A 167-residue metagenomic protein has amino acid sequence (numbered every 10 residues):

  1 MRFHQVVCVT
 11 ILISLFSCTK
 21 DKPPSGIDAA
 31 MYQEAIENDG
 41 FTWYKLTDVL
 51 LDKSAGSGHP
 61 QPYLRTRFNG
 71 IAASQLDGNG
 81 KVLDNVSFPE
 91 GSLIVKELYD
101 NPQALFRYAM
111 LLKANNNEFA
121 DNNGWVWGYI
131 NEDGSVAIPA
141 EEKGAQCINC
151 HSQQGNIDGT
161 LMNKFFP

Functional and structural regions predicted by a protein language model:
M1-F16: Sec-dependent bacterial lipoprotein signal peptides
V7-C8, P62-L64, Q154-I157: Intrinsic structural disorder/low-complexity segments
V9-I13, Q61, A73, G80: Generic N-terminal initiation segments characterized by hydrophobic and/or small/turn-forming residues
I11-S14, Y63, N85, E97: Acidic/proline-rich low-complexity IDRs
C18-F41, D48, D52, G80-P167: Sequence context surrounding c-type heme c attachment/ligation sites in exported
D39-F68: Post-signal-peptide N-terminal segment of Sec-exported extracytoplasmic proteins
T66-D84: N-terminal post-signal-peptidase region of extra-cytosolic proteins
